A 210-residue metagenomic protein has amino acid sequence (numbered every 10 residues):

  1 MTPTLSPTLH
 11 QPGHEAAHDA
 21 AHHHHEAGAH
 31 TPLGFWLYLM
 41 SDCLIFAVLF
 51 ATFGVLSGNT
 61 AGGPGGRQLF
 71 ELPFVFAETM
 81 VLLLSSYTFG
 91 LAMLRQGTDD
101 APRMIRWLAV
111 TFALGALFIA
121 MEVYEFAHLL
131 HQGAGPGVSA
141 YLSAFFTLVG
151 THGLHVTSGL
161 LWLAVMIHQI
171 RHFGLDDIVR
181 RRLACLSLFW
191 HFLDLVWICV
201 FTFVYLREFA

Functional and structural regions predicted by a protein language model:
M1-A210: ...captures the hydrophobic TM-helix bundle architecture rather than a specific catalytic motif, and can also fire on
